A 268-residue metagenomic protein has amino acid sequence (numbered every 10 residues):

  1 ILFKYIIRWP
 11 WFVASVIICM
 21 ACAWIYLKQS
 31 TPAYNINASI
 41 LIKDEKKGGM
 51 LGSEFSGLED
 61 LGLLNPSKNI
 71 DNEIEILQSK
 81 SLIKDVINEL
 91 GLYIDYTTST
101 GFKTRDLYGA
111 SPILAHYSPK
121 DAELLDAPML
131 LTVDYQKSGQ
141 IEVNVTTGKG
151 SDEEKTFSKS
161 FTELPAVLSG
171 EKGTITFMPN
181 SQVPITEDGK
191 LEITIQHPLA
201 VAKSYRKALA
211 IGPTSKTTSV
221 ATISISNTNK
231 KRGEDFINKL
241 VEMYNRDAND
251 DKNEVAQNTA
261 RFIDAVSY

Functional and structural regions predicted by a protein language model:
I1-Y268: Hydrophobic and amphipathic membrane-targeting/association helices
